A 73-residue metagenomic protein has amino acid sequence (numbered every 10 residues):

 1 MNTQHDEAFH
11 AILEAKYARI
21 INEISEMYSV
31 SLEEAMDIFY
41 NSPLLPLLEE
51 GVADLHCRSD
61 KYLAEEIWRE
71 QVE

Functional and structural regions predicted by a protein language model:
M1-E73: C-terminal alpha-helical interaction appendages
